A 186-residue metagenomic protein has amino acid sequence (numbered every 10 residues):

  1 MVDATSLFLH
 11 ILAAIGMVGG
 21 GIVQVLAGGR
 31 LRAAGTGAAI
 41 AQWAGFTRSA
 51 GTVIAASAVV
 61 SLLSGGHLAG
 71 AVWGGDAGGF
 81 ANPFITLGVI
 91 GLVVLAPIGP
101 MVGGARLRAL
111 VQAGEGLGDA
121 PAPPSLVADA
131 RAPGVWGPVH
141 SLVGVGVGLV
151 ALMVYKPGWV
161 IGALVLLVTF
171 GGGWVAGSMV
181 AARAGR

Functional and structural regions predicted by a protein language model:
M1-R186: Polytopic transmembrane helical bundles with strong interfacial aromatic enrichment
